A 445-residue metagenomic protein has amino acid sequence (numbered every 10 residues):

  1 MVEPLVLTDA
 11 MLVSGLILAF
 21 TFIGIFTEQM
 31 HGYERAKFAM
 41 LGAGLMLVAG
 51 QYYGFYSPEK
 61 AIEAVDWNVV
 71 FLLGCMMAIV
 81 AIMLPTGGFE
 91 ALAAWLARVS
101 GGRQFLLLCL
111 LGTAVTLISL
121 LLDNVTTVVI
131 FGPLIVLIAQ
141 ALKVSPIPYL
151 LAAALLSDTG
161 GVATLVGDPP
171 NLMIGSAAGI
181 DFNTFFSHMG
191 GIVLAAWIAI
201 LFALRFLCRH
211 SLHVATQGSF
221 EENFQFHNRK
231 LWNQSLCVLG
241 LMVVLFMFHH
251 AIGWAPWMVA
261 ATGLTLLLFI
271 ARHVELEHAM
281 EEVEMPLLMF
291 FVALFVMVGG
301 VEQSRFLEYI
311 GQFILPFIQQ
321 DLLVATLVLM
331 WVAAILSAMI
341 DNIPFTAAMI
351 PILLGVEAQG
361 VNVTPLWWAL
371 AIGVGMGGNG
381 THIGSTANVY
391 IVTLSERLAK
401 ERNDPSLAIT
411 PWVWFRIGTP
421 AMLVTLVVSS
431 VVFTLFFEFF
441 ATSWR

Functional and structural regions predicted by a protein language model:
M1-A19, I23, V48, A94 (+6 more regions): Intrinsically disordered, low-complexity non-transmembrane regions of multi-pass membrane transporters
P4-I17, V65-A78, L120-V128, T164 (+5 more regions): Structural signature of hydrophobic alpha-helical transmembrane segments
F22-G32, A81, A114-D123, A154-V166 (+3 more regions): Transmembrane alpha-helix interface/packing and boundary motifs in multi-pass membrane proteins, characterized by
F22-L41, M242-A261, F269, E277-H278: Flexible hinge motifs at transmembrane-helix junctions and intramembrane kinks/re-entrant loops in multi-pass membrane
Q51-Y56, A163-P169, G240-H249, L294-Q312 (+2 more regions): Hydrophobic alpha-helical transmembrane segments in multi-pass integral membrane proteins
F55-I147, L287, V292-Q359: Membrane-embedded alpha-helical segments and adjacent helix-loop junctions characteristic of multi-pass solute
L92-A93, T126-L137, L150-L151, T164-A178 (+5 more regions): Re-entrant/interfacial helical elements at transmembrane boundaries that shape and gate the permeation pathway
V144-I147, A163-T164, N183-K230, Q234-C237 (+2 more regions): Juxtamembrane and boundary regions of transmembrane helices in multi-pass small-molecule transporters and channels
